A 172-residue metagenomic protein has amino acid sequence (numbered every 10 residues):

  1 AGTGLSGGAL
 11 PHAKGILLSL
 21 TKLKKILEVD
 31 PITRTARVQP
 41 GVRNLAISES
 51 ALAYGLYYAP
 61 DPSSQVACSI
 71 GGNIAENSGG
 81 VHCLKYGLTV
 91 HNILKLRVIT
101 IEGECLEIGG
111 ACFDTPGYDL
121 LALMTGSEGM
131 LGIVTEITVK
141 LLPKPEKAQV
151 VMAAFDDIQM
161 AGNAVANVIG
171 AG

Functional and structural regions predicted by a protein language model:
A1-L23: Glycine-rich N-terminal segment of FAD-binding domains in flavoprotein oxidoreductases, spanning the beta-loop-helix
K25-G172: FAD-binding subdomain of flavoenzyme oxidoreductases
